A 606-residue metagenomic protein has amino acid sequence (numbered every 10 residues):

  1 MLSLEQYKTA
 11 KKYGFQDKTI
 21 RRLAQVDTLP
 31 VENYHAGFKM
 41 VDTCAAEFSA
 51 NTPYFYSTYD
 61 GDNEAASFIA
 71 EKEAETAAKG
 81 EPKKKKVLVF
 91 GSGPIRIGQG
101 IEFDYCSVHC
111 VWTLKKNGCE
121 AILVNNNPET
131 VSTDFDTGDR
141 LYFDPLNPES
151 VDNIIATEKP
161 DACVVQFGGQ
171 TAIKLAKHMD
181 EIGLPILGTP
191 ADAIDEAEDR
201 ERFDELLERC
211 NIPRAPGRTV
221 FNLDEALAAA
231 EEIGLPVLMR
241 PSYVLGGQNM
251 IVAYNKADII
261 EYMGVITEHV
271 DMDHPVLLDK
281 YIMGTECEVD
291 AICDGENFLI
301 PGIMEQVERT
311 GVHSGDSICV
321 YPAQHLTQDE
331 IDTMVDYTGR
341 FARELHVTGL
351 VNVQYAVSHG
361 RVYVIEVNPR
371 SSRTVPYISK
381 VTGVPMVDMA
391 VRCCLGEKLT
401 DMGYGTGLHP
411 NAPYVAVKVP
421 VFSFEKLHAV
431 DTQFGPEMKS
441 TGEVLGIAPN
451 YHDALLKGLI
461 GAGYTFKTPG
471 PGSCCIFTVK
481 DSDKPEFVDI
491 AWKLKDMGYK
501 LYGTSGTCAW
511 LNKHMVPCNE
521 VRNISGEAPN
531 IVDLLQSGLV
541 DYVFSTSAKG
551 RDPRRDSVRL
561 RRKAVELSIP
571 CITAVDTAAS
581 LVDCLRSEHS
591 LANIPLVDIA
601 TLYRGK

Functional and structural regions predicted by a protein language model:
M1-N63: Non-catalytic accessory regions
M1-Q6, A10-D17, E71-K85, D104 (+10 more regions): ATP-dependent carboxylate activation and anion-phosphoryl transfer catalytic cores that bind Mg-ATP to form
I20, G234-P236, D258, R370 (+2 more regions): Short alpha-helix boundary/capping motifs
D42-I212, F221-A228, I447-G605: ATP-binding N-terminal substructure of ATP-dependent carboxylate-amine bond-forming enzymes
S92, P241, V367-P369: Residues immediately flanking
E198-E201, V244-Q248: Conserved A3 ("GATE") glycine/threonine-rich loop of ANL adenylate-forming enzymes
A228-L238: Acidic/histidine-enriched active-site and ligand-binding environments that engage anionic O-linkages
